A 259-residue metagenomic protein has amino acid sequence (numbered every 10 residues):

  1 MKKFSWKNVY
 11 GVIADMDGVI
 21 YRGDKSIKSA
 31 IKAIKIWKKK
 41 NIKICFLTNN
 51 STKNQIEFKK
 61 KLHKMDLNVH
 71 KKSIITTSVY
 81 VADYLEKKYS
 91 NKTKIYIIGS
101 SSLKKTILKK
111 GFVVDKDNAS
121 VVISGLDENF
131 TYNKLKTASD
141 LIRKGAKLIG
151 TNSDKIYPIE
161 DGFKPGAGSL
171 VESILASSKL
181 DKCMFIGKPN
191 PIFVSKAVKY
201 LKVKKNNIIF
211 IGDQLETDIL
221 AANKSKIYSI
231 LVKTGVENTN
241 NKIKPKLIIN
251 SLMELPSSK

Functional and structural regions predicted by a protein language model:
K2-A14, Y21-K32, I36-K39, I56-K72 (+1 more regions): Asp-based, Mg2+/Mn2+-dependent phosphohydrolase catalytic module
N50: Conserved phosphate/oxyanion-binding catalytic-loop motifs
I75-V81: Active-site neighborhood for divalent-cation/phosphate handling
